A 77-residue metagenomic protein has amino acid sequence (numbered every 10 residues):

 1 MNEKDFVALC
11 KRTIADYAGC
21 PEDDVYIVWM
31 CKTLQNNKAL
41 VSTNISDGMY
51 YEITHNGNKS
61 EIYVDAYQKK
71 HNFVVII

Functional and structural regions predicted by a protein language model:
M1-L40: Negatively charged, low-complexity tracts enriched in Asp/Glu with abundant Ser/Thr
Y26-E61: Amphipathic, interaction-prone secondary-structure segments
K59-I77: A short, surface-exposed interaction/processing loop segment used at functional sites
